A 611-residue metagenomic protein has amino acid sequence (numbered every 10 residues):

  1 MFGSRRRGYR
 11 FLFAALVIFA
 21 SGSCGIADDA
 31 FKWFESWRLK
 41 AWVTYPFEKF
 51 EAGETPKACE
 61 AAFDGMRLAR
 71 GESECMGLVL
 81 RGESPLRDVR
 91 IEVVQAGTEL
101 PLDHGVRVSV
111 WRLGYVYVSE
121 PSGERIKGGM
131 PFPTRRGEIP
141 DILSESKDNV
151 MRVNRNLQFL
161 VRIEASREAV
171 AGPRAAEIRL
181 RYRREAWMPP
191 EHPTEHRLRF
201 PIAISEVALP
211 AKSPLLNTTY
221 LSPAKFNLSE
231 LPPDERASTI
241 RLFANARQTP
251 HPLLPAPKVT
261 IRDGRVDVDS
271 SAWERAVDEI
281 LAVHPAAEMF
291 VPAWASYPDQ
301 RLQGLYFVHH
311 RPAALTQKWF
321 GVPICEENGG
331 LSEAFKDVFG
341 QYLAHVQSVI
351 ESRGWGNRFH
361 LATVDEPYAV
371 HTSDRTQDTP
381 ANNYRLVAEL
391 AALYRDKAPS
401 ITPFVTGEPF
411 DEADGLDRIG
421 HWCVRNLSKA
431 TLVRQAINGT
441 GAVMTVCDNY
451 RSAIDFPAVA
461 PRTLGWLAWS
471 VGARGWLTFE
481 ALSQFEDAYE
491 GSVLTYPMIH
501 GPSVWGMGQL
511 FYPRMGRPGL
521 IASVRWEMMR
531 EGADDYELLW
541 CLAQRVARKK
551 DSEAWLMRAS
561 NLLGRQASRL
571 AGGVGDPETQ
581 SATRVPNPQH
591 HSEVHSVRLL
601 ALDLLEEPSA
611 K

Functional and structural regions predicted by a protein language model:
M1-G8: N-terminal secretory signal peptides that target proteins for export/translocation
F11-S21: Bacterial N-terminal signal peptides
D28-E60, E83-V161, A169: Surface-exposed binding patches on compact interaction domains or structured appendages
E60-A62, G71-G77, L157, E168-E177: Short, solvent-exposed loop/turn segments enriched in Ser/Thr/Gly
D64-D88, P233-D234, S238-F243: Solvent-exposed, low-complexity, repeat-rich "mucin-like" stalks and linkers
R81, F132-S144, D148-V150, R155-Q158 (+7 more regions): Aromatic-lined carbohydrate-binding surfaces of glycoside hydrolases
E327-L331, F335, F339, L343-P380 (+2 more regions): Catalytic domains of carbohydrate-active enzymes that cleave complex glycans
H421-H500: Catalytic-core region of carbohydrate-active enzymes that cleave or remodel glycosidic bonds
